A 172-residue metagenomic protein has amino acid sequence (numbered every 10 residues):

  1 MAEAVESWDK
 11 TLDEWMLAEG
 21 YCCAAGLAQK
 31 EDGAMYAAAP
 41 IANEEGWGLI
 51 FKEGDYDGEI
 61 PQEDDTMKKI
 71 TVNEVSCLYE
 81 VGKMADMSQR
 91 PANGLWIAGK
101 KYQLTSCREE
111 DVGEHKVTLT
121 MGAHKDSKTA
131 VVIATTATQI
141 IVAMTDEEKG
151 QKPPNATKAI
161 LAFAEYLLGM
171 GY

Functional and structural regions predicted by a protein language model:
M1-Y172: Non-catalytic interaction/Regulatory regions outside core domains
